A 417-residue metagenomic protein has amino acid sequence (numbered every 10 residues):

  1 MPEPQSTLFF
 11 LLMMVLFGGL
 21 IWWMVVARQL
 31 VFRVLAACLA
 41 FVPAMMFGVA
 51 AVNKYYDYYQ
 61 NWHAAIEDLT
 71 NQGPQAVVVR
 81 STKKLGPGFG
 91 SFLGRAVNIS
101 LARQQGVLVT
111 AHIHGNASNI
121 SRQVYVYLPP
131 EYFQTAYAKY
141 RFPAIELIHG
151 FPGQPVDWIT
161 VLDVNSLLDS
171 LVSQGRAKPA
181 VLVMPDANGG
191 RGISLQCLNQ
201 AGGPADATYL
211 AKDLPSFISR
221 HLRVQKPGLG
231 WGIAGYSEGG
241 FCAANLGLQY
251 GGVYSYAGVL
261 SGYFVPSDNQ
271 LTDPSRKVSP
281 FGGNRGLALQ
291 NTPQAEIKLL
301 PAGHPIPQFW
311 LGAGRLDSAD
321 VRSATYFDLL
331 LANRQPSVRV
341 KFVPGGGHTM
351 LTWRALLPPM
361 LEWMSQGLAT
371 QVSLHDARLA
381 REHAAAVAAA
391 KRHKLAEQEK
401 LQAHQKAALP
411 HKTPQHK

Functional and structural regions predicted by a protein language model:
M1-K417: Non-catalytic cap/lid and distal C-terminal segments of serine-dependent acyl enzymes
